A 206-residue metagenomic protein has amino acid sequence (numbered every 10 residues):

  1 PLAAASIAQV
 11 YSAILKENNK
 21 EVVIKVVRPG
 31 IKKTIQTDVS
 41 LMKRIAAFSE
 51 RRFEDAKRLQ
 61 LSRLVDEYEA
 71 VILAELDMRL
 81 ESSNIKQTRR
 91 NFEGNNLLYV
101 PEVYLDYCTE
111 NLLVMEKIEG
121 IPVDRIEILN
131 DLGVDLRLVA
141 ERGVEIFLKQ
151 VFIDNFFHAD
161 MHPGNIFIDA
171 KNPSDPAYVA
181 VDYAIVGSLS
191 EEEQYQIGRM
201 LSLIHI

Functional and structural regions predicted by a protein language model:
P1-I204: Conserved catalytic cores of large enzyme domains
